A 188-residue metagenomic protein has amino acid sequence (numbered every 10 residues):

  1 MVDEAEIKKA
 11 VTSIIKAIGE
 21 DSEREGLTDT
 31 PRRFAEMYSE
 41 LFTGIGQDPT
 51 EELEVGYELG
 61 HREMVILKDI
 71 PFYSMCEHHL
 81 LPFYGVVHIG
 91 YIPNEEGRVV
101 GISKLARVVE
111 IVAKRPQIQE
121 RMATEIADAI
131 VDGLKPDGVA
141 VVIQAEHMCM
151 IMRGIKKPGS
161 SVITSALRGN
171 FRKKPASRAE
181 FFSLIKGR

Functional and structural regions predicted by a protein language model:
M1-R188: A domain-level signal for the structural core that forms small-molecule/cofactor-binding pockets and catalytic centers
